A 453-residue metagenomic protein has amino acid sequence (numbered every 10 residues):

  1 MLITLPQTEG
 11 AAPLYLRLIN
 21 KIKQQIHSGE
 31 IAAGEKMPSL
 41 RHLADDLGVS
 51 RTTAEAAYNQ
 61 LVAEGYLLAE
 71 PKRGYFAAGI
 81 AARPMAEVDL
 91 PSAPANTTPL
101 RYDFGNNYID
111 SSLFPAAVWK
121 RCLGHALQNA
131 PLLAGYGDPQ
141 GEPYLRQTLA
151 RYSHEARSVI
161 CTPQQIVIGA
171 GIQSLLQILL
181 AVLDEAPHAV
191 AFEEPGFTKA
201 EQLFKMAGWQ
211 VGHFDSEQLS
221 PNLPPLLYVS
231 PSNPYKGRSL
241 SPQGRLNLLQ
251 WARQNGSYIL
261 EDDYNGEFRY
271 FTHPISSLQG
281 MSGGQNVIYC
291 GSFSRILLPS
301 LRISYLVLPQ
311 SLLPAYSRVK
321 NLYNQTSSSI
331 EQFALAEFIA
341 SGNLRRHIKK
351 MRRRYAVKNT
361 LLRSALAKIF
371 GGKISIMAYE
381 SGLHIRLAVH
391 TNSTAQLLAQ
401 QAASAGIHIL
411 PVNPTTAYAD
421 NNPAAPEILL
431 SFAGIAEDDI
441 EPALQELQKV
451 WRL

Functional and structural regions predicted by a protein language model:
M1-H125, P131-A134, L145-Q147, S317 (+8 more regions): N-terminal basic, amphipathic alpha-helical segments
K72, S282-A315, I330: Active-site PLP attachment segment
I109, P231-Y235, R295, I435: Short glycine-rich anion-binding loops that position phosphate/pyrophosphate groups of nucleotides and phosphorylated
L132-N255, G266-F268, H273-Q285, Y355 (+1 more regions): Conserved core of the PLP fold type I
F192, L260-E261: Hydrophobic residues in beta-strands of the RecA-like P-loop NTPase core, especially within AAA+ ATPase
Q210, Y258, I407-H408: Residue-level detector of anion-binding/catalytic polar loops
Q310-A315, L344-R345, N392: Short helix-loop capping/hinge motifs at secondary-structure junctions, enriched in acidic/polar residues
